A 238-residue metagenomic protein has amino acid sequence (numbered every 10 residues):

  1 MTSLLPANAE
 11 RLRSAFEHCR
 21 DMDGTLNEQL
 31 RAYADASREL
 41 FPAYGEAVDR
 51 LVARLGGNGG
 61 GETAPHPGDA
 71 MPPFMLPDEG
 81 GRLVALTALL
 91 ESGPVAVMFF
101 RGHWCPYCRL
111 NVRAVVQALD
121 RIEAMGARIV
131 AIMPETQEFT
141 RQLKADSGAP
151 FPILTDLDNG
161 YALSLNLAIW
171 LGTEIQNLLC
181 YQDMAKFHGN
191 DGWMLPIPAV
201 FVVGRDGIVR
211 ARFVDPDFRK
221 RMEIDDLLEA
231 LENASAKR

Functional and structural regions predicted by a protein language model:
M1-S92, G192-R205, V209-R238: Non-globular targeting/processing and membrane-anchoring segments
L86-V115: Short active-site neighborhood of thiol/selenol oxidoreductases, capturing the structured segment around
C105, Q137, R221: Loop/helix-junction capping segments adjacent to catalytic residues or to phosphate/diphosphate-binding pockets
N111-S164: Structural microenvironment flanking redox-active thiols in thiol-disulfide oxidoreductases
A145-S147, A168-I169, K186, E232: Short low-complexity, flexible loop/linker segments enriched in glycine and/or proline with clustered acidic
D156-K220: Thiol/selenol-based redox catalytic cores and closely related redox-interacting motifs
